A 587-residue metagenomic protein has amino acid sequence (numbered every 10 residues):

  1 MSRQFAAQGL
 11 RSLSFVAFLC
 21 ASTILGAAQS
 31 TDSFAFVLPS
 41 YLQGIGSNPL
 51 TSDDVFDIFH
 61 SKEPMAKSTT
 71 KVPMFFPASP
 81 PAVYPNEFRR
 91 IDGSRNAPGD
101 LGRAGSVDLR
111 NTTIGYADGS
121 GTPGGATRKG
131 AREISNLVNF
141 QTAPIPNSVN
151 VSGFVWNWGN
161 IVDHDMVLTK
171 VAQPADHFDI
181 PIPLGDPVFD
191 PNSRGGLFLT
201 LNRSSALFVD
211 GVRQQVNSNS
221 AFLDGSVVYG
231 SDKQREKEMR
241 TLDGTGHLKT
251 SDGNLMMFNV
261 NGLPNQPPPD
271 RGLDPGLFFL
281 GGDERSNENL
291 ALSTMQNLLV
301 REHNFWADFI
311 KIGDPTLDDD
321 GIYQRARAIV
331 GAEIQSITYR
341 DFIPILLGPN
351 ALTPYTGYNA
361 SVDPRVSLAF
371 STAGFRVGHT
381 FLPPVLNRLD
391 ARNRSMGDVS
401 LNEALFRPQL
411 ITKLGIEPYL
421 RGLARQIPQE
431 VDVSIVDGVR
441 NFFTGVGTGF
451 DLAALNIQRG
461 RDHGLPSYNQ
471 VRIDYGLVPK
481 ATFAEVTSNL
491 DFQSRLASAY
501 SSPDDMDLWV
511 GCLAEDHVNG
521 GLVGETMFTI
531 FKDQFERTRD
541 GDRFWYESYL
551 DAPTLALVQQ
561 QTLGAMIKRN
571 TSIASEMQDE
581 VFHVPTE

Functional and structural regions predicted by a protein language model:
M1-Q4, N304-A307, G476-E485: Short amphipathic alpha-helical segments with coiled-coil-like heptad repeat character
S2-A17: Bacterial N-terminal signal peptides that target proteins for export
S14-A27: Classical Sec-dependent N-terminal signal peptides that target proteins to the secretory pathway
T31-F305, F309, A328, A332-A454 (+4 more regions): N-terminal accessory/cap region of cofactor-dependent oxidoreductases and related radical enzymes
A307-I322, H463, R472, G476-V478: N-terminal leader/propeptide and maturation segments of large enzyme subunits in energy/redox metabolism and hydrolases
L317, G321, I337, D341-I345 (+1 more regions): Short, flexible/disordered secondary-structure transition segments
I322-A328: Alpha-helical scaffold segments that form or flank carboxylate-/histidine-based iron centers
A481-A499: Short linear, low-complexity motifs centered on an aromatic residue
